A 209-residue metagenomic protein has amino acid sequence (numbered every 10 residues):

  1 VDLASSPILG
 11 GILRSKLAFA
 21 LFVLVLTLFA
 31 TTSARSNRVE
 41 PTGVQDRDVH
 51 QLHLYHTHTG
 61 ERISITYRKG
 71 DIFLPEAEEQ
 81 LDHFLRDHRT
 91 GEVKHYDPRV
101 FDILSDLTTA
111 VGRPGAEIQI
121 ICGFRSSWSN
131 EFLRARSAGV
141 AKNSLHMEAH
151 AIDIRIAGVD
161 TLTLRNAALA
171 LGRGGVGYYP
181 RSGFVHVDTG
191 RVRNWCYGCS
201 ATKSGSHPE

Functional and structural regions predicted by a protein language model:
S6-L21: Bacterial N-terminal signal peptides that target proteins for export
A20-F29: Bacterial N-terminal signal peptides
T31-T42: Signal peptide processing junction and immediate N-terminal pro/mature segment of secreted/exported proteins
H50-Y55, R136-E209: Catalytic cores and adjacent binding grooves of peptidoglycan-active enzymes
E61, R113-I118, G172-G175, G183: Loop/turn elements at helix/coil->beta-strand transitions in domains of secreted/extracellular proteins
K69-I121: Active-site acidic/histidine clusters and adjacent loop/turn architecture that either coordinate catalytic ions
K69-I72, E76, F124-A151: Short, surface-exposed glycine/acidic/tryptophan-bearing loops
E78, F101-T108, N130, R134 (+1 more regions): Extracytoplasmic/secreted envelope proteins and their assembly/folding machinery, especially bacterial periplasmic
